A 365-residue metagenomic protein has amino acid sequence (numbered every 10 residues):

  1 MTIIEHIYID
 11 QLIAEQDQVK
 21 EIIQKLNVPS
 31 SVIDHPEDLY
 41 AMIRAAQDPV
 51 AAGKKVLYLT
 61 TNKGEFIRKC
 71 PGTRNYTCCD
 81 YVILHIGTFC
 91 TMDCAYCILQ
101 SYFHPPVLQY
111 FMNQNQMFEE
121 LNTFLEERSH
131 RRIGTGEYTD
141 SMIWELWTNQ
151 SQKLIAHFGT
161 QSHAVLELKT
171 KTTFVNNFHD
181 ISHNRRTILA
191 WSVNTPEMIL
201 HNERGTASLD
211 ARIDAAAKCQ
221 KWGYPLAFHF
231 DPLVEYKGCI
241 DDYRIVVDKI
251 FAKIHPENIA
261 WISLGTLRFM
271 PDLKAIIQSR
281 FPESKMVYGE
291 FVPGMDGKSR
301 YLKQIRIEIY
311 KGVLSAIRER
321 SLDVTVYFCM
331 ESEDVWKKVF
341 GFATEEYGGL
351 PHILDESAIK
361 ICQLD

Functional and structural regions predicted by a protein language model:
M1-D80: Flexible, acidic/Gly-rich N-terminal and inter-domain linker regions that tether and position cofactor-handling modules
M1-V19, F251-D365: Auxiliary Fe-S-binding modules of radical SAM enzymes
H6, R132-G134, V165-E167, R186-A190 (+3 more regions): Structural preference for beta-strand elements that scaffold enzyme active sites
Y58-C78, A95-S192, K218: Conserved Radical SAM active-site core
L84-C94: Cysteine-centered iron-sulfur cluster-binding motifs in ferredoxin-type domains/subunits of redox enzymes
T139-M142, T173-N176, T187-A207, P232-Y236 (+2 more regions): Conserved radical SAM core fold
C219-F230, K237: A conserved active-site cap/scaffold subdomain adjacent to cofactor or substrate pockets
G238-K253: Catalytic cores of alpha/beta
